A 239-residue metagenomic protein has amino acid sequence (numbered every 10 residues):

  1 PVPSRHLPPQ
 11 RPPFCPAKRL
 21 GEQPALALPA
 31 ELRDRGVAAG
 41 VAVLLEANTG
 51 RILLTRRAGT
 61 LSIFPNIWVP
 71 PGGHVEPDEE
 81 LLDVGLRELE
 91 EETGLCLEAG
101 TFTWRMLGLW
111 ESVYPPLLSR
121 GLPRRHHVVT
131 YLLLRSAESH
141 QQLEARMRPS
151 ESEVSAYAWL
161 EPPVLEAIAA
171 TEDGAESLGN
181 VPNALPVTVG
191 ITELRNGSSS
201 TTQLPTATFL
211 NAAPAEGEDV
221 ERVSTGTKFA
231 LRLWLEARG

Functional and structural regions predicted by a protein language model:
P1-I67, H74-E90, L95-V154, P162-G239: N-terminal leader/linker segments that precede catalytic domains of diphosphate-processing enzymes
W159: Short aromatic/basic micro-patch
